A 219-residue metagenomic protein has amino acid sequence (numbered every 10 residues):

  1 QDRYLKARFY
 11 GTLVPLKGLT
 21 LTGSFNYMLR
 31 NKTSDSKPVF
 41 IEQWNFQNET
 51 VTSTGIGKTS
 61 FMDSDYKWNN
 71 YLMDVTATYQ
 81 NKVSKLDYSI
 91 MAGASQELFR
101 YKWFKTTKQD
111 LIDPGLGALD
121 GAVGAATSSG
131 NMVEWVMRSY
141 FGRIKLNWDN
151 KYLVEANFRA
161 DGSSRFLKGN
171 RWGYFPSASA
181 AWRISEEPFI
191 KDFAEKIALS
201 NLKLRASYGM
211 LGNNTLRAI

Functional and structural regions predicted by a protein language model:
Q1, S36-T59, R100-S128, I219: Surface-exposed loop/turn segments flanking beta-strands in extracellular/periplasmic regions
Q1-S36, F61-K82, S89, Y101-W103 (+2 more regions): Outer-membrane beta-barrel transmembrane strands
K17, S84-L86, N150, P176 (+2 more regions): Short coil turns and loop connectors of transmembrane beta-barrels in diderm outer membranes and organellar homologs
L21-G23, Y88-A92, V154-A156, E195 (+1 more regions): Transmembrane beta-strands of outer-membrane beta-barrel proteins
Y27-T33, A94-R100, F158-S164, I184-E186 (+1 more regions): Transmembrane beta-strands of outer-membrane beta-barrel pores
L119-A122, G169, F175: Outer-membrane beta-barrel domain signature, especially the mid-to-C-terminal portions of large Gram-negative OMP
Y174-W182: Feature captures outer-membrane beta-barrel proteins of Gram-negative bacteria and organelles
S200-I219: Surface-exposed extracellular loop regions of Gram-negative outer-membrane beta-barrel proteins, predominantly
